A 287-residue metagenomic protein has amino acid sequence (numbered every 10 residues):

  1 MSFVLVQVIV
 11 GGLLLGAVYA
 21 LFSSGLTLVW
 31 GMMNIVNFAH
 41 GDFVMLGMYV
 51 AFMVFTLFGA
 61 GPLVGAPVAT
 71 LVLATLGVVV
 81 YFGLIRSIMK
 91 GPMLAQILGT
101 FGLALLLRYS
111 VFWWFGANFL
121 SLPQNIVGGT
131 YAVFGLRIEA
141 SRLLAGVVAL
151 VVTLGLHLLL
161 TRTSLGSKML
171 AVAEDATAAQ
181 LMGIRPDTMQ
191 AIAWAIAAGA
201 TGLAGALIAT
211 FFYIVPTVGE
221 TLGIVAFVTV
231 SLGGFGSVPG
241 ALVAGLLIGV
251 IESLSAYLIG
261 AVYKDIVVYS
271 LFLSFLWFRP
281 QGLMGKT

Functional and structural regions predicted by a protein language model:
M1-L21, V50, G61-G65, G91-I97 (+2 more regions): Membrane-interfacial amphipathic/re-entrant helices at transmembrane-helix boundaries
L15, R137-I214, V238-V243: Helix-loop-helix "hairpin" substructures at the membrane interface of multi-pass membrane proteins
Y19, S23, G59-L71, W194-T201 (+1 more regions): Transmembrane alpha-helical segments in multi-pass inner-membrane proteins
L26-M48, K90-A95, L165-K168, P186 (+5 more regions): Short, non-helical or kinked segments that cap or interrupt transmembrane helices
T27, G31, A51-T56, L73 (+7 more regions): Structural signal for membrane-spanning alpha-helices in multi-pass inner-membrane proteins, emphasizing helix cores
G59-L103, S110, V243-I248, R279-P280: Alpha-helical transmembrane segments within multi-pass membrane transporters and channels
I88, P92-R162, M189-I192, L254 (+3 more regions): Transmembrane helix-bundle core of multi-pass membrane transporters and related energy-transducing complexes
W114, E174-L181, R185-T188, I259-T287: Cytosolic-side transmembrane-helix boundaries in multi-pass membrane proteins
